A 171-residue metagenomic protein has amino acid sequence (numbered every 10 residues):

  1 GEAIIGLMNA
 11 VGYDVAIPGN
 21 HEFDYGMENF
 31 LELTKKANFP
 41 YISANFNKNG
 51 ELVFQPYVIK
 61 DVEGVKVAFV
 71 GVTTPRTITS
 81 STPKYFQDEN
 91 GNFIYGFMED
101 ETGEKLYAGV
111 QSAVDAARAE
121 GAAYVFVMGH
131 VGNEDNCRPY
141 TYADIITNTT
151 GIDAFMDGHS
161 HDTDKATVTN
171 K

Functional and structural regions predicted by a protein language model:
G1-K171: Acidic, metal/ion-coordinating pockets
